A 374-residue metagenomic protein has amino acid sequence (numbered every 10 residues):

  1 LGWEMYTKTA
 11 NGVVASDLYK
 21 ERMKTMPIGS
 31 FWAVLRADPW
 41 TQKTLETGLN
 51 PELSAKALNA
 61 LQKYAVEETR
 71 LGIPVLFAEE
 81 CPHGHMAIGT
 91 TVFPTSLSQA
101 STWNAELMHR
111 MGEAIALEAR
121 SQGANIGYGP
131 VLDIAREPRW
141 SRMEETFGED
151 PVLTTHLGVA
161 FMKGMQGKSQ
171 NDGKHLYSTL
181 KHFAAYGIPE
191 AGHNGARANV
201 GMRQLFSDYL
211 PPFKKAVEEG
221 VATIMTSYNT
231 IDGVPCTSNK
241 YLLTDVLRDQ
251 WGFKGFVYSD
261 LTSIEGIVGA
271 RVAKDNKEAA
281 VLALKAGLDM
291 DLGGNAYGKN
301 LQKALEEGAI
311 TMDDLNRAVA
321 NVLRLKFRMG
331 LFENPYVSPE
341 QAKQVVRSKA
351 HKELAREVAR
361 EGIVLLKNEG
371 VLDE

Functional and structural regions predicted by a protein language model:
L1-E374: Glycoside hydrolase catalytic-domain context in secreted enzymes
